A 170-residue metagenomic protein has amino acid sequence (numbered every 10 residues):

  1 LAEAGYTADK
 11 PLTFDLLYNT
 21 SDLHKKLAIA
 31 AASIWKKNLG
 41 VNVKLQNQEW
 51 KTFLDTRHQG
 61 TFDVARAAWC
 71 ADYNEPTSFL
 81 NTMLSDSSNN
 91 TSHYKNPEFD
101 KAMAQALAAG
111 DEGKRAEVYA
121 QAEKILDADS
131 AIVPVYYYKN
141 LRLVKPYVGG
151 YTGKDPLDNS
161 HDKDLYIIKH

Functional and structural regions predicted by a protein language model:
A2-A71, E112, N140: Ligand/substrate-recognition segments at binding pockets and active sites
Y6-P11, T56-G60, S78-A108, Y137-H170: Short, solvent-exposed loop/beta-turn-alpha elements that line the ligand-binding surface or hinge of extracytoplasmic
F14, L126-S130: Short, surface-exposed loop and linker segments with low hydrophobicity and enrichment for Pro/Ser/Thr
L23-A30, I34, T52, E75-S78 (+3 more regions): Extracytoplasmic/secreted proteins, especially bacterial periplasmic and envelope-associated proteins
Q59, G110, R115-E117, S130: Extracytoplasmic/periplasmic mature domains of Sec-exported, cell-envelope-associated bacterial proteins
W69-Y73, H93-K95: A glycine-rich, aromatic-flanked flexible loop/lid motif
G110-D111, I125-D127, V144: A short hydrophobic/aromatic micro-motif that marks alpha-helical segments and, especially, helix-coil
V133-P134: Boundary/linker segments of alpha-helical solenoid repeat arrays
